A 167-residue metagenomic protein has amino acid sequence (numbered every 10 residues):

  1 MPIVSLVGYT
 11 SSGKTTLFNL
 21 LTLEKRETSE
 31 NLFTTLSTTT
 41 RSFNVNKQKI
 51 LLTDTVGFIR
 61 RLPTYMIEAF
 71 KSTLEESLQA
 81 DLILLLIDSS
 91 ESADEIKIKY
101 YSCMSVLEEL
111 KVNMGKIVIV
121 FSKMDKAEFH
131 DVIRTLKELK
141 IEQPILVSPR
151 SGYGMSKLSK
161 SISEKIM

Functional and structural regions predicted by a protein language model:
M1-M66, S77-Q79: Conserved G1/Walker A P-loop phosphate-binding module
L17, D54, T73, C103 (+1 more regions): Conserved RecA-like P-loop NTPase ATPase core
S29-E30, V45, K49-T53, R61-T64 (+4 more regions): Extended hydrophobic-aromatic, low-complexity segments
D54, S122, S148: Active-site glycine-centered loops adjacent to acidic/histidine catalytic or metal-binding residues that shape
A69-S72, G154: Short acidic active-site motifs
K71-Q143: Conserved C-terminal guanine-recognition region of P-loop GTPase G domains, centered on the G4
D125-M167: Canonical P-loop GTPase G-domain recognition
